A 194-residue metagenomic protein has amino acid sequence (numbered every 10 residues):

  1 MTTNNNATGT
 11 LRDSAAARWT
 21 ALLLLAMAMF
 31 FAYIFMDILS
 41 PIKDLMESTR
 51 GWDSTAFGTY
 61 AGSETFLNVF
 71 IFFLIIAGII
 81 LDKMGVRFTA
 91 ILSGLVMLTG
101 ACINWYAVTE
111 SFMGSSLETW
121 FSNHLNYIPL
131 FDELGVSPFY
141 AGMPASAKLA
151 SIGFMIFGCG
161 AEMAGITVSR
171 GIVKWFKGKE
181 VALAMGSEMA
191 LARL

Functional and structural regions predicted by a protein language model:
M1-I34, S115-S116, S137-F139: Cytosolic juxtamembrane N-terminal segment immediately preceding the first transmembrane helix of multi-pass
T20-S54: Extracytoplasmic
L25-M29, Y33, T65, L117 (+1 more regions): Helical-face signature of the major facilitator-like transporter fold
M29, A61, T65, G94 (+2 more regions): Small-residue-rich transmembrane alpha-helices and their cytosolic helix-loop interfaces in multi-pass secondary
G62-I79: Central cavity-lining transmembrane alpha-helices of secondary-active solute carriers, predominantly the Major
D82-G94: Cytoplasmic membrane-interface "Motif A"-like loop-to-helix N-cap segments of 12-TM Major Facilitator Superfamily
L95-G142: C-terminal ends and interior cores of transmembrane alpha-helices in multi-pass membrane transporters/permeases
A147-L191: Cytoplasmic helix-loop-helix junction between adjacent transmembrane helices in 12-TM secondary transporters
